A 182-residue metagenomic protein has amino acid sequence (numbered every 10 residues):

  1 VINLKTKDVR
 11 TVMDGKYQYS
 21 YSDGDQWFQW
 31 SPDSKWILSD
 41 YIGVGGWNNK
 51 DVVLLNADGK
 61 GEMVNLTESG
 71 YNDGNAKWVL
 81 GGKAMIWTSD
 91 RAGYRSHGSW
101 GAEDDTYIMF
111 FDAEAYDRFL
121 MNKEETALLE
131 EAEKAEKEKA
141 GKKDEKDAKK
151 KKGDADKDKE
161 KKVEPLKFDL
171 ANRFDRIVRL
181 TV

Functional and structural regions predicted by a protein language model:
V1-T6, T11-G24, P32-K35, D40-V53 (+4 more regions): A flexible loop/linker signature enriched in serine peptidases of the S9 family
V9, M63, I177-R179: Conserved beta-strand scaffold positions in the cores of enzyme catalytic domains, especially in NTP/NDP-utilizing
W27: Short hydrophobic/aromatic beta-strand element in the GNAT-like acyltransferase core that lines or flanks the acyl-donor
L66-T67, T181-V182: Short, solvent-exposed secondary-structure boundary motifs
L166-T181: A short helix->beta-strand "capping" segment at the edge of beta-propeller domains
